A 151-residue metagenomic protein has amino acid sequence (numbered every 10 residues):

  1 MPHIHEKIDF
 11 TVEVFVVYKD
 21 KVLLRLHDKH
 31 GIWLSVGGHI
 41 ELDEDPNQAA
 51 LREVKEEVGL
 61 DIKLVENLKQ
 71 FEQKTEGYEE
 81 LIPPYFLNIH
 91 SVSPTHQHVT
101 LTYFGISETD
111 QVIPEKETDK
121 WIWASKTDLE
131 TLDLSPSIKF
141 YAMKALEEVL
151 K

Functional and structural regions predicted by a protein language model:
M1-V14, K19, Y78-E79: Acidic, metal-coordinating catalytic segment for phosphate/diphosphate chemistry, firing primarily on the Nudix
E6, L146-K151: Generic C-terminal helix-cap and adjacent flexible tail
E6, V14, S91-T95, V112-P114: Short secondary-structure boundary/capping segments
F10-V12, D20, V99-L101, D119: Change "...and in nucleic-acid phosphodiester-cleaving endonucleases..." to "...and in nucleic-acid processing enzymes
V16-K19, H27, G105-S107: Active-site beta-strand termini and strand-to-loop segments that position acidic
K21-K63, L68-E72: Conserved Nudix-box catalytic region and its N-terminal flanking loop in Nudix hydrolases and closely related
G59-T109: Active-site segment of metal-dependent pyrophosphate-handling enzymes, primarily the Nudix hydrolase catalytic core
T100-I106, Q111-A145: NUDIX/MutT-family hydrolases
